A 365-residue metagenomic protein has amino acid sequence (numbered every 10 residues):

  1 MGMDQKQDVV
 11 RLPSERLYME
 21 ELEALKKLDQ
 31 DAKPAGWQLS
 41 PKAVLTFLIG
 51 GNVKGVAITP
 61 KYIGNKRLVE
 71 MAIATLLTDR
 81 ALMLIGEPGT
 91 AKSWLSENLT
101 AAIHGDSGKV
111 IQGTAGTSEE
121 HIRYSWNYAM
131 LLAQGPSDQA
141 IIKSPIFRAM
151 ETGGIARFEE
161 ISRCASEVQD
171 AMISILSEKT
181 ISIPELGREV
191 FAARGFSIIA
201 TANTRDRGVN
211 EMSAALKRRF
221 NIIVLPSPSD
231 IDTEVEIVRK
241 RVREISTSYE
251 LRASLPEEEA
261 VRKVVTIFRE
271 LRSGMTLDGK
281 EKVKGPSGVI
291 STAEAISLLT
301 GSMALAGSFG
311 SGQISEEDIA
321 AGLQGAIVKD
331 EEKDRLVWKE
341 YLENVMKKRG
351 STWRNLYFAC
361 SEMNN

Functional and structural regions predicted by a protein language model:
G2-Y249: AAA+ P-loop NTPase catalytic core and its hallmark functional loops
M3, G307-N365: C-terminal engagement/docking regions of AAA+ P-loop ATPases
G36-K54, E258-F268, S273-D278, K348-R349: Charged, glycine/proline-rich intrinsically disordered loops and linkers
K66, E70, S144, D170 (+3 more regions): Non-catalytic, well-ordered alpha-helical scaffold segments
D79, D106, A133, I223 (+4 more regions): Amphipathic alpha-helical interaction segments
I175, I267, A321-G322: Short acidic/histidine-centered micro-motifs embedded in hydrophobic/aromatic stretches that mark compact functional
R219, I237, G301-L305, G322: A general alpha-helix detector
V242-I314: Conserved AAA+ ATPase small/helical "lid" subdomain
